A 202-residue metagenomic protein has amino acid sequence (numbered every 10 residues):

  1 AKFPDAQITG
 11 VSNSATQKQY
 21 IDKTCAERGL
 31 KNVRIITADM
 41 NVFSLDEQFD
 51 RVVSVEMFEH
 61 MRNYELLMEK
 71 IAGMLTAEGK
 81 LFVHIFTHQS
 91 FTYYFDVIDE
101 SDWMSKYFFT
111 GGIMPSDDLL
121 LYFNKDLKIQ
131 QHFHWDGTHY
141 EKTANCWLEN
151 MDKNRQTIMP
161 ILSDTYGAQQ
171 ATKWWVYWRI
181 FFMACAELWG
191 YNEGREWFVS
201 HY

Functional and structural regions predicted by a protein language model:
A1-D5: Conserved SAM-binding loop of SAM-dependent methyltransferases across substrates and taxa, primarily the Class I
Q7-N13: Conserved SAM-binding motif I beta-strand of class I
I21-D22: Conserved SAM-binding loop
E27-V42: Conserved SAM-binding strand-loop segment of SAM-dependent methyltransferases
N41-V52: A short acidic, Gly/Pro-enriched loop at the edge of an enzyme's catalytic core that lines a small-molecule cofactor
V55-F58: Residues lining the SAM
E65-K80: A short glycine-rich, Lys/Arg-flanked "PGG" loop and its adjoining helix->strand segment in the class I
T87-W197: Substrate-binding/catalytic lobe of Class I Rossmann-like enzymes that use SAM or dcSAM, i.e., the mid-to-C-terminal
